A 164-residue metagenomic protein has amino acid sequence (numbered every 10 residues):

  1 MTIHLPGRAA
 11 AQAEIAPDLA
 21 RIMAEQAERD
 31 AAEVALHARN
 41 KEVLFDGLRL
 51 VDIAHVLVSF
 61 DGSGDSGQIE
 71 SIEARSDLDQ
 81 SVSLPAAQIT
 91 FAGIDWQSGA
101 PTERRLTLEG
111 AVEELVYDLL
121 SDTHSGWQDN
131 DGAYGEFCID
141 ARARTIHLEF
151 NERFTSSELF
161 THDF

Functional and structural regions predicted by a protein language model:
M1-R29, H147-N151: Short, charged, low-complexity amphipathic alpha-helix
A10, E14-P17, E28-A35, R39 (+2 more regions): Alpha-helix boundary/N-cap detector
A35-R49, T123: Phosphate-interacting basic helix/loop segments used at nucleotide- and nucleic-acid interfaces
H37, I69, E73-A74, L120-Q128 (+2 more regions): Cystatin/cathelin-like cysteine-protease inhibitor module
D46-A54, L108-A111, D140-I146: A short, structured loop/turn motif at beta-sheet edges
A54, S59, D65-A74: Charged, non-catalytic accessory extensions
P85-N130: Short, hydrophobic/π-rich interface segment
Q128, A133-F164: Acidic, proline/glycine-rich low-complexity IDRs
